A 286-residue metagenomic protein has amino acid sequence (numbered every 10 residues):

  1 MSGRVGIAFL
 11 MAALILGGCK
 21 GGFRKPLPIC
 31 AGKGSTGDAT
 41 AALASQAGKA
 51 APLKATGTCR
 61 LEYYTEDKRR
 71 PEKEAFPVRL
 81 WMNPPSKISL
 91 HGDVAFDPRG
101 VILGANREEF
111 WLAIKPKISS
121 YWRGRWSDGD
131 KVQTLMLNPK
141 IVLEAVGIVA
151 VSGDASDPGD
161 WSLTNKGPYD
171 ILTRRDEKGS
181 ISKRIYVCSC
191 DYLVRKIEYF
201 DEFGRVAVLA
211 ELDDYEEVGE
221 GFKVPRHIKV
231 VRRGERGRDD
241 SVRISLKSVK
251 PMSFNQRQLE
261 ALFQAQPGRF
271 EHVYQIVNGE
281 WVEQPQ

Functional and structural regions predicted by a protein language model:
M1-C19: Sec-dependent bacterial lipoprotein signal peptides
G18-A75, V277-Q286: N-terminal leader/targeting segments and the immediate start of mature chains
K20-P28, D201-Q286: Non-transmembrane domains of secretory- and envelope-associated proteins
G37, I114-K183: Flexible, processing/modification-adjacent segments and terminal tails in exported/periplasmic/extracellular proteins
A44-L53, R70-E74, W81-S86, C190 (+1 more regions): Edge/loop elements at the starts and ends of beta-strands within beta-rich repeat scaffolds
G57-T58, L90-D93, D170-E177, K196-F200 (+1 more regions): Short beta-strand segments that buttress and anchor functional surface loops
P85-I141, Y274: An acidic-aromatic
G167-Y215: A mid-sequence, solvent-exposed acidic-amphipathic segment
